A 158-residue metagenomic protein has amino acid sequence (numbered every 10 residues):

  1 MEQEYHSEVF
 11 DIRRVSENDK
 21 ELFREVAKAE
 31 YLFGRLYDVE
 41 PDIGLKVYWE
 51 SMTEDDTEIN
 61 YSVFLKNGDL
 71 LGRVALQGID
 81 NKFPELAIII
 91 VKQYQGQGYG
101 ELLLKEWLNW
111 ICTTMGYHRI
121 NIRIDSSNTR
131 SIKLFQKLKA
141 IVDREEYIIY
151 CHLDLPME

Functional and structural regions predicted by a protein language model:
M1-W49, M157-E158: A short, well-structured alpha-helix characteristic of acyl/acetyltransferase catalytic modules
V15, I90, I124: Hydrophobic adenine-recognition pocket in adenosine-nucleotide-binding enzymes
G34-E85, V91, P156: Acetyl-CoA-dependent GNAT
F83, T113-I124: Conserved GNAT acetyl-CoA-binding A-motif
V91-Q93, Q97, S126-S127: Active-site acidic-Proline motif in GNAT/NAT acetyltransferases
Y94, G98-E106: Conserved acetyl-CoA pyrophosphate-binding loop and the N-cap/start of the following alpha-helix in GNAT-like
E101, S126-R144: Conserved active-site alpha-helix within GNAT-family acetyltransferase domains
I141-E158: C-terminal "cap" of GNAT-fold acetyltransferases
